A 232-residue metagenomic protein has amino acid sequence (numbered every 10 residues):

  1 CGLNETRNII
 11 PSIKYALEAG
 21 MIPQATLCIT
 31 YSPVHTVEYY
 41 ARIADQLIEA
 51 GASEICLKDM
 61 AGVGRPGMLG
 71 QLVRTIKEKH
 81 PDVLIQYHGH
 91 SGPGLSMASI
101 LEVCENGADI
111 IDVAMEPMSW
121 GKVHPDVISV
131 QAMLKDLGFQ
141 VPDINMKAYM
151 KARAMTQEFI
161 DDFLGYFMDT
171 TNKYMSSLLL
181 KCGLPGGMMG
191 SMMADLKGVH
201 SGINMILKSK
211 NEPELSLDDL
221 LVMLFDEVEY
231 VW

Functional and structural regions predicted by a protein language model:
C1-W232: Catalytic cores and adjacent flexible loops of soluble metabolic enzymes that perform enolate/carbanion chemistry on
